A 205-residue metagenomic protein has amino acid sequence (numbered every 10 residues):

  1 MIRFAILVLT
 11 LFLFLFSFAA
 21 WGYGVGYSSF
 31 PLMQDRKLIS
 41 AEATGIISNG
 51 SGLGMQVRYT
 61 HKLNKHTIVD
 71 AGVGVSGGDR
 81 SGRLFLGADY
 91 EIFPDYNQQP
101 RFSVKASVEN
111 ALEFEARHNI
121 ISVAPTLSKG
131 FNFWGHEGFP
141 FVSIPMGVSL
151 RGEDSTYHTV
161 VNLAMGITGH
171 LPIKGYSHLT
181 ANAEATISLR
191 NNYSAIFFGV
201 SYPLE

Functional and structural regions predicted by a protein language model:
M1-M33, E205: Cleavable N-terminal export/targeting peptides
L13-L15, L32-Q34, T60, D95 (+1 more regions): Generic structural signal for beta-strand residues in well-ordered domains
F18-V75: Short glycine/proline- and aromatic-enriched beta-strand/turn motifs that initiate or cap beta-hairpins
A20-Y27, S76-D89, N162-M165: Generic detector of solvent-exposed, compositionally biased contiguous segments
V25-S40, I47-S51, E109-E205: Outer-membrane beta-barrel transmembrane domain signature
M55-Q56, H61, V73-V75, R80-S81 (+2 more regions): Outer-membrane beta-barrel domain signature
V57-Y59, V69-A71, A88, L127 (+1 more regions): Membrane-embedded beta-strands that build the outer-membrane beta-barrel scaffold
T67-K105: Mid-chain, structured segments of secreted extracytoplasmic proteins
